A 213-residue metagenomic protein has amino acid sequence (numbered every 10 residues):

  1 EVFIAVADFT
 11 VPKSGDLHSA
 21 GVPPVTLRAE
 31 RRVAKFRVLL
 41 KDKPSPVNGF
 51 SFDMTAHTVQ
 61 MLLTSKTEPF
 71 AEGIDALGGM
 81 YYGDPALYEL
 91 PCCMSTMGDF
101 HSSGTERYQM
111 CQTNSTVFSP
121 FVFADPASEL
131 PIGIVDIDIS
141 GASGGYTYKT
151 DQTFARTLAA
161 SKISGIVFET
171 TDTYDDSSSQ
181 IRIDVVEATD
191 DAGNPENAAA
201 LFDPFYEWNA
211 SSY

Functional and structural regions predicted by a protein language model:
E1, S45-S164, F202-Y213: Tryptophan-paired
E1-K35, K41-P44: Short, low-hydrophobicity acidic/polar segments
A7-F9, G78, Y88, D190: Short stretches within intrinsically disordered, low-complexity N-terminal or propeptide regions
P24-T26, K35-L39, I134-D136, G165-V167 (+1 more regions): Beta-strand secondary-structure signal
V25-L27, A155-T157, E169-Y174: Generic structural signal for short, flexible, solvent-exposed coil/loop and linker residues
L39-K41, A71-G73, T170: Generic alpha-helix signal with a bias toward terminal, lower-confidence helices and secondary-structure junctions
E169-Y213: Intrinsically disordered, low-complexity repeat and linker tracts
